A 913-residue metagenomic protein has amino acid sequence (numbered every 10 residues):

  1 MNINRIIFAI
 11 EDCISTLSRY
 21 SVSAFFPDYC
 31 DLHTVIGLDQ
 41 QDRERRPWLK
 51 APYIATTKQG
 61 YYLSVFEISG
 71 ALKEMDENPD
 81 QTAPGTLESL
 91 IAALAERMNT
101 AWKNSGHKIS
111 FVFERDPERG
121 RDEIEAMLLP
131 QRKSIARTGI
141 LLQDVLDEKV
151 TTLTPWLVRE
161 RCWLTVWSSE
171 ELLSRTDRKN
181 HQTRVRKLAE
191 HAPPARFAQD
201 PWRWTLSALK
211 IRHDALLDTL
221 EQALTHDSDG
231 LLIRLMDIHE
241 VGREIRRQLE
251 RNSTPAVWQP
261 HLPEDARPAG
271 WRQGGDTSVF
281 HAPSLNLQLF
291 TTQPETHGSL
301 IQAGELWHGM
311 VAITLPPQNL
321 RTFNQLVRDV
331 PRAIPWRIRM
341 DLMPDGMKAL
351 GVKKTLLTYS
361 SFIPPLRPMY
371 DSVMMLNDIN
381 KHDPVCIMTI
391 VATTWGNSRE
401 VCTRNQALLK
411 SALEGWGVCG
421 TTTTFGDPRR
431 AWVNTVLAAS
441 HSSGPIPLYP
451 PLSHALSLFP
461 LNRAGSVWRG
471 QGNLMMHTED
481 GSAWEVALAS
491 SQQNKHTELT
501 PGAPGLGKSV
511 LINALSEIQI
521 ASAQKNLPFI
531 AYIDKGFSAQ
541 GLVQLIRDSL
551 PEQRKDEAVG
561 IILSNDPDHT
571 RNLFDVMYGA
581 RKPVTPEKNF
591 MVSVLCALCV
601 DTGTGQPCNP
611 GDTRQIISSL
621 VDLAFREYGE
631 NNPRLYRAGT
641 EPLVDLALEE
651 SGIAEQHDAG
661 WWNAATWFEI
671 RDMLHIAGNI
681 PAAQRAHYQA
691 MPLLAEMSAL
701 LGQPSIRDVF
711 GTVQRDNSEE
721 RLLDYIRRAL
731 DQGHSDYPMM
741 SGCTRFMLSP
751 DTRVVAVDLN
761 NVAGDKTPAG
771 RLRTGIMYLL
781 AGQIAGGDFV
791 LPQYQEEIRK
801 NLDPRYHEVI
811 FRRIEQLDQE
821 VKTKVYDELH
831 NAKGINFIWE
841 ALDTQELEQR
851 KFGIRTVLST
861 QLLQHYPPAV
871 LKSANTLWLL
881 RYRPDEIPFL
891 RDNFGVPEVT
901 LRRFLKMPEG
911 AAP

Functional and structural regions predicted by a protein language model:
M1-R430, T435-S440: Extended, folded cores of ATP/NTP-driven motor/assembly subunits in large transport and secretion machines
I54-T56, S69-L72, P84-A101, R469-I562: Glycine-rich phosphate-binding loop of nucleotide-binding enzymes
F66, V755-V757, K824: Hydrophobic positions in the central parallel beta-sheet of the AAA+
A71-E77, V112-E125, L129-Q131, A514 (+1 more regions): Switch/coupling segment of Walker-type NTPase motor domains
V150-R196, D200, H382, N565-Q732: Helical/strand "switch-coupling" subdomains that flank nucleotide/phosphate-binding cores, especially in P-loop NTPases
F280-A282, S466-Q471, A677-T752, A756-G775 (+2 more regions): Flexible, glycine/threonine-enriched loop-and-boundary segments that flank and lead into catalytic domains of large
G346, S482, S490-L506, I512-S516 (+2 more regions): Conserved P-loop NTPase motor cores
G415-Q493, K508, S516-I518: Phosphate-binding P-loop/Walker A region and its immediate neighborhood
